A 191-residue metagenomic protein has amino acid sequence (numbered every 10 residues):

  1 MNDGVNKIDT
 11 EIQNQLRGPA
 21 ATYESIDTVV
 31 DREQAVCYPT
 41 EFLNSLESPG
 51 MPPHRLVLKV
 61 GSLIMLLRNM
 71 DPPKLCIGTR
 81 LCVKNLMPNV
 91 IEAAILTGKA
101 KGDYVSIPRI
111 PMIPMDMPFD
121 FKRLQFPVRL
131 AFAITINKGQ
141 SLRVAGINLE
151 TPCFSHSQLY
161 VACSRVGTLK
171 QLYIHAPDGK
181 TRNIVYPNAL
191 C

Functional and structural regions predicted by a protein language model:
M1-C191: RecA-like helicase/translocase P-loop NTPase motor core
